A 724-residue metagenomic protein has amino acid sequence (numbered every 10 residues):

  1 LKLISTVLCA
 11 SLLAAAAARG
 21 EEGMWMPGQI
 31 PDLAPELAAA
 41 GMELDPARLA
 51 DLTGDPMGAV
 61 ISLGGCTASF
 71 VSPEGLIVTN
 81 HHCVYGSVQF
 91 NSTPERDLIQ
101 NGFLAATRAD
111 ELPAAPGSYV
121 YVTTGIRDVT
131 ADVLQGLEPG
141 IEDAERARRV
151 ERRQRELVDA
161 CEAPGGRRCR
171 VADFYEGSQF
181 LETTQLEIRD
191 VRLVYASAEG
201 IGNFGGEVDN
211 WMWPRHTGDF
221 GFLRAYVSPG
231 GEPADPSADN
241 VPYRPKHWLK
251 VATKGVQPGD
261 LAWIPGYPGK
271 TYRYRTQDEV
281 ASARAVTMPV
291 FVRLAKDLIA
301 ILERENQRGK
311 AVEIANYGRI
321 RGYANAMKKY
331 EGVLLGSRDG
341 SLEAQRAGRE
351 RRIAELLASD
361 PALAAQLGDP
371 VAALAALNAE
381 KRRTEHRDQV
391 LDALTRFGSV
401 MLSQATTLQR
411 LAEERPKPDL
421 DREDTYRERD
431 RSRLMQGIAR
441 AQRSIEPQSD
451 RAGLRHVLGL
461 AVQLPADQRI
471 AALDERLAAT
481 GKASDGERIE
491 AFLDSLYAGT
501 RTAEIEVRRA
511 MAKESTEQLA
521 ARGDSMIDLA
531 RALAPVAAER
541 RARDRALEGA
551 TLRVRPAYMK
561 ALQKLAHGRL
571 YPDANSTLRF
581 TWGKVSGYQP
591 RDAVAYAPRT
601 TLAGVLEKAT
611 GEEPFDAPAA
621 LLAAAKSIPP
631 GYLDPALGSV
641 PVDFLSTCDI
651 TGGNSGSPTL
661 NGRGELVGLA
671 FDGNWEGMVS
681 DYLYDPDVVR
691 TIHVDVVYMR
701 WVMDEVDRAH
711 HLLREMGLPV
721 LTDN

Functional and structural regions predicted by a protein language model:
K2-I4, A15-N724: Terminal presequence/propeptide segments associated with secretion/organelle targeting and zymogen/polyprotein
L8-L13: Hydrophobic helical h-region of N-terminal Sec-dependent signal peptides in bacterial secretory/periplasmic proteins
